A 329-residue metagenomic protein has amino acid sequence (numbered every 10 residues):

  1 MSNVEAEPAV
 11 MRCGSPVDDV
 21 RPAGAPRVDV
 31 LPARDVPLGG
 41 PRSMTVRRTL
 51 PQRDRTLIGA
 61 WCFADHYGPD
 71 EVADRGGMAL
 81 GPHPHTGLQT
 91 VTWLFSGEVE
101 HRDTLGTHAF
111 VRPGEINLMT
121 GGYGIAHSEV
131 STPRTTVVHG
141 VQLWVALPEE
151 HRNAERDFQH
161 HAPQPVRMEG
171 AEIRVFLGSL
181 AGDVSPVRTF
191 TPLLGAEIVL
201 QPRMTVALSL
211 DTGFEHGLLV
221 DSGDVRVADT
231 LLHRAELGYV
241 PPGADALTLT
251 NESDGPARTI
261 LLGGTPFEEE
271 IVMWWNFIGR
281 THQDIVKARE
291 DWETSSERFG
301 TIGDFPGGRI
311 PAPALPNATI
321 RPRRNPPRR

Functional and structural regions predicted by a protein language model:
M1-R329: Jelly-roll (double-stranded beta-helix
